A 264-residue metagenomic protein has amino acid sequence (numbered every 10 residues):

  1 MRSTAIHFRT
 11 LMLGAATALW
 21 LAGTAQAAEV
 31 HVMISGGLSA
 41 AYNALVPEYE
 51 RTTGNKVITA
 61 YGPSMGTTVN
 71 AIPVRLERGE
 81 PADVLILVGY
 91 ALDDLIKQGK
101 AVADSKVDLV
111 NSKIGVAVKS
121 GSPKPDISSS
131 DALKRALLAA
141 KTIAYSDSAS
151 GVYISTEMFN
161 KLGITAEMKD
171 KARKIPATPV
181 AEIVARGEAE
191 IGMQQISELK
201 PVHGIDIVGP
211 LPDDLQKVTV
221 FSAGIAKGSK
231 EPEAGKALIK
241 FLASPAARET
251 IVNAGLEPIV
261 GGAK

Functional and structural regions predicted by a protein language model:
M1-L13: Bacterial N-terminal signal peptides that target proteins for export
T10-A22: Bacterial N-terminal signal peptides
A27-N70, V74-P81, Y90-Q98, A103 (+2 more regions): Exported/periplasmic ABC-transporter solute-binding proteins
I86: Phosphate-/polyanion-interacting regions in eukaryotic proteins
